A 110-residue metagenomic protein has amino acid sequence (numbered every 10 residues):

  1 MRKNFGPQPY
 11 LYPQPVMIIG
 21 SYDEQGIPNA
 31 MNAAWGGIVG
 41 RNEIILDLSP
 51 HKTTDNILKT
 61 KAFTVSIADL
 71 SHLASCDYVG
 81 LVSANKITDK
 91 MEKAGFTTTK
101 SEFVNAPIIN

Functional and structural regions predicted by a protein language model:
M1-M31, G37-N110: Active-site-proximal mixed secondary-structure blocks
